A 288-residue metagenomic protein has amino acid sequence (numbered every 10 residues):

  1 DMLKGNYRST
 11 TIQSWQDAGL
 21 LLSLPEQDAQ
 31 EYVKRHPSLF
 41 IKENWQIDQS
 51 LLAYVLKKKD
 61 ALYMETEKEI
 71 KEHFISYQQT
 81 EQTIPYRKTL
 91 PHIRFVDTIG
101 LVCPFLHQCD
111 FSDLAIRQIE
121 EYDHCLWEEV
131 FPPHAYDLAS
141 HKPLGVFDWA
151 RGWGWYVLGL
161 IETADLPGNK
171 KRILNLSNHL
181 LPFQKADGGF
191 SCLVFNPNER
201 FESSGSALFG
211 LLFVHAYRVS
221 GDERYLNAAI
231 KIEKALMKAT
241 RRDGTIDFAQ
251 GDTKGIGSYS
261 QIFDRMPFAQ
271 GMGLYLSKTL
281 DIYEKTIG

Functional and structural regions predicted by a protein language model:
D1-Q79, F190, N196-G288: CBM-like carbohydrate-recognition segments
I12, R94, T98, L114 (+4 more regions): Short, contiguous, pocket-lining structural segments that sit at or immediately flank catalytic/ligand-binding sites
S38-A139, P143-D148: Extended ligand-binding groove/face enriched in aromatic
E69, H73-S76, L101, Q108 (+7 more regions): Alpha-helical scaffold segments in carbohydrate-active enzymes
I84-L90, A135-H141, G189-N198, Q250-K254: Short linear capping/connector segments at secondary-structure termini
L126-F131, G152-W153, V157-L160: A structural motif
F147, R151, D165-K171, N196-S204 (+1 more regions): A short glycine-/small-residue-rich loop at the edge of a beta-strand within enzyme catalytic domains
V157-V194: Oxyanion-binding "anion nests"
